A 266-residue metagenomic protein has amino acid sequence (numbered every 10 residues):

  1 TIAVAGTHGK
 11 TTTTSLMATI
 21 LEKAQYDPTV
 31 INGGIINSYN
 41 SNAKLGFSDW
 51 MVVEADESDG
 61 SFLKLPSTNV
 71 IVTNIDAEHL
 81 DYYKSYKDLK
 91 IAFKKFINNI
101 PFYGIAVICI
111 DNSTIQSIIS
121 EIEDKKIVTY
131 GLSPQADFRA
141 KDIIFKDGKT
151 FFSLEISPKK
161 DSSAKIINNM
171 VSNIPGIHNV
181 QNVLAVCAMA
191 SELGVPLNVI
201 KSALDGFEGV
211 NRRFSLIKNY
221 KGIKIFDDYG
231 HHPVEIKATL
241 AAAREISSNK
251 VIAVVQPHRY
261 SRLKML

Functional and structural regions predicted by a protein language model:
T1, L45-F47, A136-F151: Short, surface-exposed amphipathic charged segments that create phosphate/polyanion-binding patches used for binding
T1-A3, T13-A18, Q135-R139, D205 (+1 more regions): Short, basic phosphate-binding NTP loop
T1-I110, T114-K125, L184, L193 (+1 more regions): Phosphate-binding loop of NTP-binding sites
T7, G33, L132, Q256-H258: Cofactor-binding loop segments of dinucleotide-utilizing enzymes, especially the Rossmann-like FAD- and NAD(P)+-binding
P28, M51, F138, K165-M170: Short beta-strand segments
V30-G34, D124-K146, V171-I177, K201-D205: Beta-strand->loop->alpha-helix junctions that form or flank phosphate-binding loops in nucleotide-handling enzymes
I144-I166: Acidic-glycine-rich active-site phosphate/pyrophosphate-binding loop
P158-L266: Nucleotide phosphate-binding/pyrophosphate-handling subdomain across enzymes that bind or process nucleotide phosphates
